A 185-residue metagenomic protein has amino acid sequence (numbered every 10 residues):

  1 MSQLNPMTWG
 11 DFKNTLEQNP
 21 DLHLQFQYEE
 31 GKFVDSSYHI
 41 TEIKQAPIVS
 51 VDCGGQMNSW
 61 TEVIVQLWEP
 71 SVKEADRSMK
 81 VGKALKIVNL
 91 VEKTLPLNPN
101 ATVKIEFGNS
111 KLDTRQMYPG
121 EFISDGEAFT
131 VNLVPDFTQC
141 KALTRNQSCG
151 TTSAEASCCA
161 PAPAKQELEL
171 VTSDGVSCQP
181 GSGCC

Functional and structural regions predicted by a protein language model:
S2, D11, P70-P99: Charged, amphipathic alpha-helical segments and their flanking helix caps
S2-Q3, K13-E42: Small/polar-rich, solvent-exposed N-terminal microdomains that initiate assembly or binding
Q18-P20, M57-S59, L97, D125: Solvent-exposed loop and beta-edge segments used for protein-protein assembly and interaction
L22, V34-S36, S59-V63, A101: A generic structural signal for short beta-strands and their flanking turns/coil linkers
F33-M57: Short, solvent-exposed beta-alpha or beta-beta edge segments that form flexible loop/patches at the rim of ligand
S59-S71, L133-P135: Oligomerization/assembly interface segments of phage tail-like spikes and tubes
I87-T144: Helix-rich interaction surfaces within compact, conserved domain-sized segments that mediate assembly or partner
N132-C185: Cys/His-clustered metal-coordination modules, chiefly Zn-binding fingers
